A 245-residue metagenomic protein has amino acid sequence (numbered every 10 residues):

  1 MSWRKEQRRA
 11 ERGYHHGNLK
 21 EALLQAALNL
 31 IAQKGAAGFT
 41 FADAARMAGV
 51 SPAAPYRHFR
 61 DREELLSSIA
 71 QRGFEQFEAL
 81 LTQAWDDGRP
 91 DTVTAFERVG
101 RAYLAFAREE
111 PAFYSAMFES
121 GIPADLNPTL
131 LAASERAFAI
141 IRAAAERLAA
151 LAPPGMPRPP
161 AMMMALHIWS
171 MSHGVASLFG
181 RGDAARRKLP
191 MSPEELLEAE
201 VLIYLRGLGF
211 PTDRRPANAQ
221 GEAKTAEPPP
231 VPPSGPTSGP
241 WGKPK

Functional and structural regions predicted by a protein language model:
M1-N18, T212-K245: N-terminal intrinsically disordered/low-complexity leader segments
A22, A26, L30-E64, S68: Helix-turn-helix
L23-I31, G73, F77, Y103: Short hydrophobic clusters on alpha-helical segments that form packing/core surfaces in small helical domains
I31, L66-G73, M117, A133: Alpha-helical DNA-contacting segments of helix-turn-helix folds
T82, D125-L151, M162-L166, E195-R206: Amphipathic alpha-helical packing segments from all-alpha helical-bundle domains
T82-A112, E135, P154-I168: Hydrophobic alpha-helical connector segments
R108-D125, S177-A185: Amphipathic alpha-helical segments used for helix-helix packing
R147, L166-R187, I203-R214: Amphipathic C-terminal alpha-helical segment
